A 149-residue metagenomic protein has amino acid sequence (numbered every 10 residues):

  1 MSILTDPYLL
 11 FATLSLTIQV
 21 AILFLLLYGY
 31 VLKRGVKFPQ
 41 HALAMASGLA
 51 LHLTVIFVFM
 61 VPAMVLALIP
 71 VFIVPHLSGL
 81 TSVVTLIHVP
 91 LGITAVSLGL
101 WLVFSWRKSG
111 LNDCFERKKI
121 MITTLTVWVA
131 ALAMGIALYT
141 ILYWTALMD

Functional and structural regions predicted by a protein language model:
M1-D149: Alpha-helical membrane insertion/targeting regions
